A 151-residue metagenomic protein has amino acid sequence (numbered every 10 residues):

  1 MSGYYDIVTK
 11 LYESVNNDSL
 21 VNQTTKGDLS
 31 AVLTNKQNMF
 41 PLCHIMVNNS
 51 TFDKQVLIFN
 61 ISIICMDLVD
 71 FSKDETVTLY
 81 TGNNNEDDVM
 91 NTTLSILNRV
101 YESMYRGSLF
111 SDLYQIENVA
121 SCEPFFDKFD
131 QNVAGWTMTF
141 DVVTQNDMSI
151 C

Functional and structural regions predicted by a protein language model:
M1-E13, S50-I58, R106-C151: Short, charged interaction patches at domain edges and termini
M1-V56, S103, G107: Small/polar-rich, solvent-exposed N-terminal microdomains that initiate assembly or binding
M46, S62-M66, T139-V143: Residue-level recognition of well-ordered beta-strand positions that form the cores of beta-sheet-rich folds across
S62-T81: Short acidic, glycine/tyrosine-flanked loop/strand segments centered on an H-E-D-like triad
E75-T93: Short histidine-centered catalytic/ligand-binding loop motif
D88-I116: Short, hydrophobic/π-rich interface segment
